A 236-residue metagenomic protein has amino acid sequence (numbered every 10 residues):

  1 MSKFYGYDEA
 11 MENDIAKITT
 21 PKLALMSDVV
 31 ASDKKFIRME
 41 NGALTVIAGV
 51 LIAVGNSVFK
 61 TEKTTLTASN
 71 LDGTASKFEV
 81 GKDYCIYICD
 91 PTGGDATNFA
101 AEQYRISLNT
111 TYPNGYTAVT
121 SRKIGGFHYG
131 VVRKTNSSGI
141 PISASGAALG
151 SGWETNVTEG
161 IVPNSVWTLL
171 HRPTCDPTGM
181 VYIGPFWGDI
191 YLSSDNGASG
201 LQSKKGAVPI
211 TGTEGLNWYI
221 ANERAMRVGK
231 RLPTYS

Functional and structural regions predicted by a protein language model:
M1-K17: Short, intrinsically disordered N-terminal pre-domain segments
D14-K82, P91-T92: Glycine-rich, flexible loop motifs
D28-A53, N114-T117, T155, E159-M180: Carbohydrate-recognition beta-sandwich/jelly-roll modules in extracellular/periplasmic carbohydrate-active proteins
N56, K60-T61, A100-T120: Compact beta-rich and alpha/beta scaffold cores in large eukaryotic transport/transcription complexes and associated
F78-Y104: Elongated alpha-helical scaffolds
G81-C85, I124, H128-Y129, I183-P185: Extracellular structured ligand-interaction cores
L108-L149: Extracellular receptor-binding modules and their adjoining Ser/Thr/Gly/Asp/Asn-rich linkers
K134-G139, A144-L149, W153-S236: Short aromatic-cysteine micro-motif
